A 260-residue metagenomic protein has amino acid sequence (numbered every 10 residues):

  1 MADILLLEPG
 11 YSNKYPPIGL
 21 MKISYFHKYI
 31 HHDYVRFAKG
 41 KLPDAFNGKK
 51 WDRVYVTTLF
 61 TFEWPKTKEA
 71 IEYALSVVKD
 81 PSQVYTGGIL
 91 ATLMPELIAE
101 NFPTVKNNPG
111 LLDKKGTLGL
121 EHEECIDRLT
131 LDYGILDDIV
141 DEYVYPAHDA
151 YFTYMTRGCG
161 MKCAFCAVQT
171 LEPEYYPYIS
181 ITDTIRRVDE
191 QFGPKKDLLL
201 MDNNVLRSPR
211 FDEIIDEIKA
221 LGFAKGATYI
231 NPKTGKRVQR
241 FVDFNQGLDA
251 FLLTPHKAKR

Functional and structural regions predicted by a protein language model:
A2, D33, S82, V105 (+2 more regions): A structural micro-motif
D3, D52-Y55, D197: Structural motif
L6, R186-R260: Conserved SAM/AdoMet-binding glycine-rich loop
E8-D149: Glycine-rich beta-alpha loop elements in corrinoid/cobalamin-binding modules across cobalamin-dependent enzymes
G10-Y11, F60, L90, R157-C159 (+2 more regions): Short, flexible loop/turn elements at secondary-structure junctions
P17-G19, Y145-D183, R187: Canonical Radical SAM [4Fe-4S] cluster-binding loop centered on the CxxxCxxC motif and its immediate flanking residues
I23, K66-A74, T184, I214-I218 (+1 more regions): A general structural detector for well-ordered alpha-helical segments in enzyme core domains, enriched
H27, V54, C159, C163 (+1 more regions): Conserved, mostly hydrophobic/aromatic
